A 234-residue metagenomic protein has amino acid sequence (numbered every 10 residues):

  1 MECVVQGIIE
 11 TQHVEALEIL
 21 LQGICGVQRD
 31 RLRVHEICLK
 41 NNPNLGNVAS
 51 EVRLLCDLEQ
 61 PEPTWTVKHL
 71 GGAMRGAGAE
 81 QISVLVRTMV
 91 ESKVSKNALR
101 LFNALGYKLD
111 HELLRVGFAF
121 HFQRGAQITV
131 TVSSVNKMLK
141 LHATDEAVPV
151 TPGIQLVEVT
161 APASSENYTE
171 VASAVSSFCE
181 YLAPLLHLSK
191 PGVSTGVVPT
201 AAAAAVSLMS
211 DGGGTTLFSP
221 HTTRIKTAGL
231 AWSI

Functional and structural regions predicted by a protein language model:
M1-A98, V130-L141, P152-P162: Polyanion/phosphate-binding surface patch
E2-G7, S92, K108-D110, T131 (+3 more regions): Activation on folded, globular domain regions of eukaryotic proteins
L20-V27, L101-L105, A174-L185: Conserved short hydrophobic interaction patches
Q22-V34, G106-E112, L188-G192: Short secondary-structure junctions
H35, S95-P149: Phosphate/anion-contacting hairpin/loop surfaces
H35-P43, V116-F120, G192-A202: Short proline/glycine- and acidic-rich turn/helix-capping motifs at secondary-structure junctions
T160-G196: Mixed-charge, glycine-accented linear interaction segment located at domain edges/termini
L188-I234: Short, highly charged C-terminal tails/helix-capping segments
